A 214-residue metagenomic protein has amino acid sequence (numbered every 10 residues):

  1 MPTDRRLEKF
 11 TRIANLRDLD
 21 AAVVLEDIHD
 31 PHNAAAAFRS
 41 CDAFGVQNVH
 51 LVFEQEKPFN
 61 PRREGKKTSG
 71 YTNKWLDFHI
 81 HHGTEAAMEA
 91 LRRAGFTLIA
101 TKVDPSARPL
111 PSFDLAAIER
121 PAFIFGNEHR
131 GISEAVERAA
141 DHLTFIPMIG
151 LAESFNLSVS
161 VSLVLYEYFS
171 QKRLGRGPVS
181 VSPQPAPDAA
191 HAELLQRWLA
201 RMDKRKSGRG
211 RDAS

Functional and structural regions predicted by a protein language model:
P2-S106, Y168-S170, L174-S214: RNA substrate-binding interface of SAM-dependent RNA methyltransferases
Q47, P121, D141: Conserved acidic residues
E54-E56, E128-H129, M148-A152: Short, acidic/turn-prone active-site loops that include or flank metal/cofactor- and phosphate-binding residues
A116-A117, V136: Structural alpha-helical scaffold elements that stabilize or flank donor/cofactor-binding regions in carbohydrate
G131-A135: SF2 helicase motor core recognition
R138-P187: Structured adenosyl-cofactor binding patch, chiefly the S-adenosyl-L-methionine
